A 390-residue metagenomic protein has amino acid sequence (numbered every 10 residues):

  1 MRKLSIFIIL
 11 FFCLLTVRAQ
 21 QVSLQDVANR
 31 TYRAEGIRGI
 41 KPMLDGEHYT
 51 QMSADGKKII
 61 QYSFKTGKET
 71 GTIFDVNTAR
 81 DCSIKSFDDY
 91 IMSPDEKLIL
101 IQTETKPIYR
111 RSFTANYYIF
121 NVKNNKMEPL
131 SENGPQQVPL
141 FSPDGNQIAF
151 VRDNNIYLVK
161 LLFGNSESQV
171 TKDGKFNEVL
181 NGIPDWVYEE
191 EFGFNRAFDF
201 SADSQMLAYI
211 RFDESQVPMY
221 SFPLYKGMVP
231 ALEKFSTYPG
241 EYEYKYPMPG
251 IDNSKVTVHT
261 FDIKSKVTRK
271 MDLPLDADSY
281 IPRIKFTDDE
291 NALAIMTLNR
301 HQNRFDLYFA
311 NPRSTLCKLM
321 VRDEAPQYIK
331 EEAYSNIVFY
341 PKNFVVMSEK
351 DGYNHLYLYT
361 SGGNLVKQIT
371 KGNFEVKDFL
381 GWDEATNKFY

Functional and structural regions predicted by a protein language model:
L24, A28-N29, T72-S83, S168-E190 (+5 more regions): Surface-exposed loop and turn segments in beta-propeller and other repeat-based domains that flank or scaffold
V27-I60, I91, Y280-I284: Beta-strand-rich domains and repeat architectures in extracellular enzymes and scaffolds, especially beta-propellers
R30, G67-K68, E104-Y109, F113-N116 (+2 more regions): Predominantly five- to eight-bladed beta-propeller fold
Y49, I99, G145-I148, S204-L207 (+3 more regions): Hydrophobic beta-strand positions that form the internal "hydrophobic ladder" of WD40/Gbeta-like beta-propeller blades
Q51-A79, P107-R110: Beta-propeller domains
G56-Y62, Y109-N116, D153-V159, Q216-F222 (+3 more regions): Structural motif
K68-K106, M127-Q137, E324-Q327, N373-V376: Blade-loop segments of beta-propeller domains
R110-A197: Asp-box/WD-like beta-propeller blade repeats and closely related beta-sheet repeat scaffolds
